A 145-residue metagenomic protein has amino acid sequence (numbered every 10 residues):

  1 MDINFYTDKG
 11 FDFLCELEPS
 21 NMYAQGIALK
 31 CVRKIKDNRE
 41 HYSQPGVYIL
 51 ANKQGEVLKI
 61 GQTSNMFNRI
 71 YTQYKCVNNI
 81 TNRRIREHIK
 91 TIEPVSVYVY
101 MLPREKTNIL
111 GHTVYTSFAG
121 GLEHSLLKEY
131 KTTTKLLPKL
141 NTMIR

Functional and structural regions predicted by a protein language model:
M1-V47, A51-L58, Q62-R145: Boundary/linker segments flanking structured domains
